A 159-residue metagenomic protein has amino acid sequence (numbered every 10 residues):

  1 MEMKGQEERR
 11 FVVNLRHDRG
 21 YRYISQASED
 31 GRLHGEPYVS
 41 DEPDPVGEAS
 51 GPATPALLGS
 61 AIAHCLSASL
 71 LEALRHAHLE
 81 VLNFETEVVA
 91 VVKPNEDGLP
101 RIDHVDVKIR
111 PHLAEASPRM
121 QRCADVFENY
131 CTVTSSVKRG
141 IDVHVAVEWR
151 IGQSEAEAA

Functional and structural regions predicted by a protein language model:
M1-S60, L71-A159: Extended beta-strand/beta-hairpin segments
C65-L66: Alpha-helical metal-binding/catalytic segments enriched in His/Glu/Asp
